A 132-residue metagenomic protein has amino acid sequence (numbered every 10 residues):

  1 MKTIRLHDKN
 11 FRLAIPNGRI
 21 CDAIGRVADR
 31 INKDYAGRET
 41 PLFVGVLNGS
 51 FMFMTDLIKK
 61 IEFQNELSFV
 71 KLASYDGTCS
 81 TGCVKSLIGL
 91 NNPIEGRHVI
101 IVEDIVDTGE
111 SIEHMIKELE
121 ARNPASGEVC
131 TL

Functional and structural regions predicted by a protein language model:
M1-L132: PRPP-associated nucleotide enzymes
